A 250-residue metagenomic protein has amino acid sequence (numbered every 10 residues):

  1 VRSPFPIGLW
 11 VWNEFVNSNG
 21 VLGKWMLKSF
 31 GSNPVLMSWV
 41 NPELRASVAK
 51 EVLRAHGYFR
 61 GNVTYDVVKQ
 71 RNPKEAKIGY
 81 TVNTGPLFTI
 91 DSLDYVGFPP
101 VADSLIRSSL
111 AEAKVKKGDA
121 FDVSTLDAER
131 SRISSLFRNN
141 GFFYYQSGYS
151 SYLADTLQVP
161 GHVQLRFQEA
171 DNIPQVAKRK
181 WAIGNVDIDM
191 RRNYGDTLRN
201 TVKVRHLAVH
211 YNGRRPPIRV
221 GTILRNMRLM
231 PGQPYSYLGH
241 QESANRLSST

Functional and structural regions predicted by a protein language model:
V1-T250: Periplasmic polypeptide-binding modules associated with outer-membrane biogenesis and secretion
